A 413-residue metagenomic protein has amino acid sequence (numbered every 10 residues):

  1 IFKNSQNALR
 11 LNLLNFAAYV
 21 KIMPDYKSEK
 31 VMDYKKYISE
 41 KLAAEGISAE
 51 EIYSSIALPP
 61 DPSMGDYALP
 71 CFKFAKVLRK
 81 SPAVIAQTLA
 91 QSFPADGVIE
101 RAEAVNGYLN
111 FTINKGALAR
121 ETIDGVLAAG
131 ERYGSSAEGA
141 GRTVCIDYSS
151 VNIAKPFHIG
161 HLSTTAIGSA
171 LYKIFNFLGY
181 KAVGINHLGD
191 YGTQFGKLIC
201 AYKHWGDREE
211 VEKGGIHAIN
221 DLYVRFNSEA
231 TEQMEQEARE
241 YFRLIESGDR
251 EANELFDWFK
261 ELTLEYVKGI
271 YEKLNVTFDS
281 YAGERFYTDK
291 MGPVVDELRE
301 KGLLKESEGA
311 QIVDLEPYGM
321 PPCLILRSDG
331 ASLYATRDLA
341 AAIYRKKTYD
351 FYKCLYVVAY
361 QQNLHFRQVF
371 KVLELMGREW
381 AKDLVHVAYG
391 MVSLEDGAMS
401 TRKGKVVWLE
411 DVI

Functional and structural regions predicted by a protein language model:
K3-Q6, K21: Charged/polar low-complexity intrinsically disordered segments
N7-N15, A43, G179: Compositionally biased amphipathic helical and low-complexity segments enriched in hydrophobic
R10, N15-S28: Short, positively charged and aromatic/hydrophobic N-terminal segments
P24-I38: Active-site-proximal helix-loop elements at catalytic-domain edges
K36-Y37, A43-V77, S81-I413: NTP-dependent nucleotidyl-transfer catalytic core
